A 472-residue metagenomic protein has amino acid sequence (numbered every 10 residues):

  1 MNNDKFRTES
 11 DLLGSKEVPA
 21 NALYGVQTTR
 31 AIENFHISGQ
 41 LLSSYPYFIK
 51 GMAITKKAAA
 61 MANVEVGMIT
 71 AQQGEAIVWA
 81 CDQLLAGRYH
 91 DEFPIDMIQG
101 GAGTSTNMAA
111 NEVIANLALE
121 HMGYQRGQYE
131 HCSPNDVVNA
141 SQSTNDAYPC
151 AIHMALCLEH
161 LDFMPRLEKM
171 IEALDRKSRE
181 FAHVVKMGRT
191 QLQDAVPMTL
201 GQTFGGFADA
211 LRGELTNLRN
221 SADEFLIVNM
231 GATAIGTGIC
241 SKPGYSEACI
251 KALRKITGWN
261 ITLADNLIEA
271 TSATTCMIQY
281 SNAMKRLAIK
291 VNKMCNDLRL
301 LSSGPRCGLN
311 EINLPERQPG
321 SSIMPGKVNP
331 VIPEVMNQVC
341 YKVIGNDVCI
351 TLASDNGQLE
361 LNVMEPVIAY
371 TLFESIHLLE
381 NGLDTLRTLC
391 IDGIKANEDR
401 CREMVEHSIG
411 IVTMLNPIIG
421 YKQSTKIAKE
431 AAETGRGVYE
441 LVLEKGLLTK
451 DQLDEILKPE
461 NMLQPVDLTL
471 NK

Functional and structural regions predicted by a protein language model:
M1-K472: Conserved, well-structured ligand/cofactor-binding cores
